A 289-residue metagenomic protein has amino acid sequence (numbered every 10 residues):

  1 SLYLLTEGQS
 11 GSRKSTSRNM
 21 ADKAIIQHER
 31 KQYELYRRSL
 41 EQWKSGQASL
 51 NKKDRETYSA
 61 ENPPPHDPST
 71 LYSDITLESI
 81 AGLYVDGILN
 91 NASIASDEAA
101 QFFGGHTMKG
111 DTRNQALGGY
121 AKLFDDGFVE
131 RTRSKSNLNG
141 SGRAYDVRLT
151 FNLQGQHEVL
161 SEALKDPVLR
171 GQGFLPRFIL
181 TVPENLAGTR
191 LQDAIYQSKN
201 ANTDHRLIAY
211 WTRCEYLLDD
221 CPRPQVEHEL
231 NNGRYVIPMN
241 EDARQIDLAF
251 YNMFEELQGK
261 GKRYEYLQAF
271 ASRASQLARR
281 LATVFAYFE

Functional and structural regions predicted by a protein language model:
L2-T150, Q154-A163: Conserved ASCE/P-loop NTPase catalytic core
K31-Y33, R38-E41, S45-A48, K122 (+2 more regions): Phosphate-sensing "switch" segment of ASCE/P-loop ATPases
